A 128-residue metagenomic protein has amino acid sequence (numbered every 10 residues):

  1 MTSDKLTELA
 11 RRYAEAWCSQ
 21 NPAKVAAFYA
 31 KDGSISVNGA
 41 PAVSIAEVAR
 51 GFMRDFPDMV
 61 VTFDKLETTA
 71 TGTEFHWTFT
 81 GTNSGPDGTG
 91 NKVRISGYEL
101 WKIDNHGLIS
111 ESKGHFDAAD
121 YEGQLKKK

Functional and structural regions predicted by a protein language model:
M1-K128: C-terminal and inter-domain tail/linker signature
